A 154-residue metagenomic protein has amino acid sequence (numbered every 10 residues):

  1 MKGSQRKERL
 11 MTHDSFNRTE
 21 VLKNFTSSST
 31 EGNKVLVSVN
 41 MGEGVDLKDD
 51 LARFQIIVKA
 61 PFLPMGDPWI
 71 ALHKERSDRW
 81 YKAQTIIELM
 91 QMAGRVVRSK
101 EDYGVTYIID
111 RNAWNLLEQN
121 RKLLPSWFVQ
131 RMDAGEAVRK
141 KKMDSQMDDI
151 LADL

Functional and structural regions predicted by a protein language model:
M1-Q5, L51-Q55, W69-K74, Q119-Q130: Short secondary-structure boundary/capping segments
M1-S15: Conserved helicase motor "Helicase C" RecA-like lobe of SF1/SF2 P-loop NTPases
G3, E20-S27, Q91, K122 (+3 more regions): Charged/polar, solvent-exposed surface patches and flexible loops
K7-L10, I57-A60, R76-W80, F128-D133 (+1 more regions): Short, surface-exposed linear patches
D14-L116: Conserved RecA-like P-loop NTPase helicase motor core
S99-L154: Long, largely alpha-helical accessory region at the distal end of helicase-like NTP-driven motors
